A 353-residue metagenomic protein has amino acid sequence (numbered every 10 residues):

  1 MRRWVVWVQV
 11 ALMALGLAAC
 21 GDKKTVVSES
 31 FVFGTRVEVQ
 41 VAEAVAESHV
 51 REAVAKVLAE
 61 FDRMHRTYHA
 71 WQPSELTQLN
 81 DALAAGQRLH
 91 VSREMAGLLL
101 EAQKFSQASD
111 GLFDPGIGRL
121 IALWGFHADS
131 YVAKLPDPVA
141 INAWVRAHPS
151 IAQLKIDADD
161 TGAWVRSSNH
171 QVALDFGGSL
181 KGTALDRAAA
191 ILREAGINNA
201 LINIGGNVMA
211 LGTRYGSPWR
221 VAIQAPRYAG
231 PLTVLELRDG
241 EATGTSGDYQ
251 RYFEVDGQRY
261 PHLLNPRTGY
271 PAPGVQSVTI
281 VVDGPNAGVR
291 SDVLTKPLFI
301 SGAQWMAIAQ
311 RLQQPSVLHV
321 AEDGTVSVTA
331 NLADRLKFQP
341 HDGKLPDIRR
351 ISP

Functional and structural regions predicted by a protein language model:
R2-Q9, L17-P353: Mature catalytic core of soluble alpha/beta enzymes
